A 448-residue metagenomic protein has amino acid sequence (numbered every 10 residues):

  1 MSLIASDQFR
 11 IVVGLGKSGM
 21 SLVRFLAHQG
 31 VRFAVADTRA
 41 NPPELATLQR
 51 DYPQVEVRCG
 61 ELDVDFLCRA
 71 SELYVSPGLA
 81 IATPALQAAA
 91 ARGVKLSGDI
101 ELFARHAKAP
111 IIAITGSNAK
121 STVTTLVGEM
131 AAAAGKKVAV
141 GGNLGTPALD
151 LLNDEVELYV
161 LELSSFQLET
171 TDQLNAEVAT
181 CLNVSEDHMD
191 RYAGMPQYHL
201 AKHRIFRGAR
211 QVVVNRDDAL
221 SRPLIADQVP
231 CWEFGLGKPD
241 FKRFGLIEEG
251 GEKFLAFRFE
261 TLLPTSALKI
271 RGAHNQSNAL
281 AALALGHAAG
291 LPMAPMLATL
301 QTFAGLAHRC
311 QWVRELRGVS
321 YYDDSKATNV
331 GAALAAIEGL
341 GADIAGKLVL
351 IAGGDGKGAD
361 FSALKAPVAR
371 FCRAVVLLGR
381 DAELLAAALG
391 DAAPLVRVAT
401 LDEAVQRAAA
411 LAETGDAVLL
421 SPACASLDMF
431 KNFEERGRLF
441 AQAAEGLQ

Functional and structural regions predicted by a protein language model:
M1-A113, Q301, A307, Q311 (+1 more regions): Short, basic phosphate-binding NTP loop
S2-F9, S21-Q29, L263-C372, A387: Nucleotide phosphate-binding/pyrophosphate-handling subdomain across enzymes that bind or process nucleotide phosphates
F9, A27, Q49, D65-C68 (+3 more regions): Phosphate-binding loop of NTP-binding sites
L26, L73, I114, N143 (+12 more regions): Residue-level signal for inorganic ion chemistry
R32-R39, V213-R216, L348-A352, F371-R380: Short internal beta-strands
D37, C59-E61, S97-L102, R216 (+4 more regions): Beta-strand->loop->alpha-helix junctions that form or flank phosphate-binding loops in nucleotide-handling enzymes
L45-R50, Q54-E56, S362-D416: C-terminal helical cap/extension that packs against the catalytic core of soluble nucleotide-cofactor enzymes
R58-D65, D154-R191, R222-A267, L306-R309 (+2 more regions): Extended acidic/charged loop-beta regions that coordinate divalent cations and stabilize anionic phosphate/carboxylate
